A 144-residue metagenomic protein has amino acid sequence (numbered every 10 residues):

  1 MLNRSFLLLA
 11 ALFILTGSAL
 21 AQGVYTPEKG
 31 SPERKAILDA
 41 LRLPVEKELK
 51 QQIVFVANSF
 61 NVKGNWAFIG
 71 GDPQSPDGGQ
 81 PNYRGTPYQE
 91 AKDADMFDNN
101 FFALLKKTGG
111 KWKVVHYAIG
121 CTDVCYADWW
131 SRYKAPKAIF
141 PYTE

Functional and structural regions predicted by a protein language model:
M1-L7: Bacterial N-terminal signal peptides that target proteins for export
L8-L15: Hydrophobic helical h-region of N-terminal Sec-dependent signal peptides in bacterial secretory/periplasmic proteins
G17-A21: Sec/Tat signal peptide C-region and signal peptidase I cleavage site
Y25-Q52: Short, non-transmembrane alpha-helical segments in secretory-pathway proteins
Q52-F60, V115-Y117: Surface-exposed patches in mature extracellular/periplasmic domains of secreted proteins
N58-K107: Mature extracytoplasmic domains of secretory-pathway proteins
N100-W130: Short beta-strand edge/turn micro-motifs at domain boundaries
A127-E144: Extended, polar beta-sheet/loop recognition surfaces of beta-rich domains that mediate binding to diverse ligands
